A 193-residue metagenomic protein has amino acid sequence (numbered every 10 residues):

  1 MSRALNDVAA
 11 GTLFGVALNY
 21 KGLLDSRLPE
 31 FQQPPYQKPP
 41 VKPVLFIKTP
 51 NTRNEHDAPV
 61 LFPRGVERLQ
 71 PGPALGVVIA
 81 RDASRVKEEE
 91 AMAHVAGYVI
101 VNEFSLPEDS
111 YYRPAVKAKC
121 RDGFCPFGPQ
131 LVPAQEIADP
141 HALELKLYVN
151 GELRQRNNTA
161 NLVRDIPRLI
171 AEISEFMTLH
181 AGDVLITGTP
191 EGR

Functional and structural regions predicted by a protein language model:
M1-G76: Extended, compositionally biased flexible segments
S2-D7, L23, S105-R193: Catalytic-pocket segment enriched in acidic/His residues
S2-L5, P34-P35, L61-L69, A83-E90 (+2 more regions): A generic local secondary-structure boundary/capping motif
L23-D25, H56, V86-E88, E108-S110: Short helix/loop capping segments that flank catalytic or ligand/cofactor-binding pockets
R27-Y36, E88-V99: Short Gly/aromatic-enriched secondary-structure transition segments
F31, P35-P39, V44-T49, V101-R121: Glycine-rich, pocket-lining loop/helix-strand segments that form or immediately flank
K48, P73-L75, I79-R81, V99-F104 (+2 more regions): Short, structured patches in soluble enzyme cores that scaffold and shape functional sites
G72-G76, V95-A96, P126, A142-E144: Broad gene-expression machinery/nucleic-acid interaction feature
